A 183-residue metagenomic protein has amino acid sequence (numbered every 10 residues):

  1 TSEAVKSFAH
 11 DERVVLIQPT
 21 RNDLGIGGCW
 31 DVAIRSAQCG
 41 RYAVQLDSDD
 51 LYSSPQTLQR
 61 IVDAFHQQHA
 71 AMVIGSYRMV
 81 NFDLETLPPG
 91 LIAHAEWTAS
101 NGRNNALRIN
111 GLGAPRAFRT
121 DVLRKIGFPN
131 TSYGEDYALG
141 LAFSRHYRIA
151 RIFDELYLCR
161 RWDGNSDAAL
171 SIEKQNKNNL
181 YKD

Functional and structural regions predicted by a protein language model:
T1-Q18: Acidic donor-binding segment of Leloir-type glycosyltransferases
T20-Q38: Glycine-rich, basic loop-to-helix element that forms the pyrophosphate-binding segment of sugar-nucleotide handling
C39-G40, G111-I126: Conserved nucleotide-sugar donor-binding and metal-coordinating catalytic region shared by glycosyltransferases
G40-L51: Short beta-strand-to-loop acidic/aromatic patch adjacent to the donor-nucleotide binding site
Q56-P89: Conserved donor NDP-sugar-binding/catalytic core segment of glycosyltransferases
S76, A150-L156: Catalytic beta-strand/loop signature of glycosyltransferases that borders the donor
E96-A117: A recurrent flexible, glycine/aromatic-enriched loop bordering the glycosyltransferase active site that acts as
S132-L139: Acidic donor-binding loop at a coil-to-helix junction in glycosyltransferase catalytic cores that engages
